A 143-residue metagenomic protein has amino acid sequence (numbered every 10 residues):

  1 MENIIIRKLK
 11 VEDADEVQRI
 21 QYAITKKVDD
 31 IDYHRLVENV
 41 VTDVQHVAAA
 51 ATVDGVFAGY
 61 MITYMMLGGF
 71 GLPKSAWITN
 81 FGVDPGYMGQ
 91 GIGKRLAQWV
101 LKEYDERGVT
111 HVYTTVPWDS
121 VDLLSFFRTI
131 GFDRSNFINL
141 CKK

Functional and structural regions predicted by a protein language model:
N3-V17: A short beta-loop-alpha structural element at the N-terminal edge of CoA-dependent acyl/N-acetyltransferase catalytic
V11-E12, R19-P73, T79: Acetyl-CoA-dependent GNAT
H46, S135-N139: Short hydrophobic/aromatic beta-strand or adjacent loop that forms the aromatic wall/cage of a ligand/substrate-binding
F81-M88: A short, internal acetyl-CoA/4′-phosphopantetheine-binding micro-motif in the GNAT/acyltransferase core
G89-K102, T129: Conserved acetyl-CoA-binding loop-helix of GNAT-fold acetyltransferases
K94, W118-N136: Conserved active-site alpha-helix within GNAT-family acetyltransferase domains
A97, Y104-V116: Conserved GNAT acetyl-CoA-binding A-motif
